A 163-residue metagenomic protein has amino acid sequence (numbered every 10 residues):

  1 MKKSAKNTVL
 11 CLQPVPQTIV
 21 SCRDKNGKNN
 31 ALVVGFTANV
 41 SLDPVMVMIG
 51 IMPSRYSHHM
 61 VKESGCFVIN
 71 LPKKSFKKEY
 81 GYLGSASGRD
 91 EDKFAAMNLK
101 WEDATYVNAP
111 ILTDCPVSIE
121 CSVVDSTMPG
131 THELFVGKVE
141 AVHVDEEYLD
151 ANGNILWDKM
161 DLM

Functional and structural regions predicted by a protein language model:
M1-M163: Basic, polyanion-binding surface patches
